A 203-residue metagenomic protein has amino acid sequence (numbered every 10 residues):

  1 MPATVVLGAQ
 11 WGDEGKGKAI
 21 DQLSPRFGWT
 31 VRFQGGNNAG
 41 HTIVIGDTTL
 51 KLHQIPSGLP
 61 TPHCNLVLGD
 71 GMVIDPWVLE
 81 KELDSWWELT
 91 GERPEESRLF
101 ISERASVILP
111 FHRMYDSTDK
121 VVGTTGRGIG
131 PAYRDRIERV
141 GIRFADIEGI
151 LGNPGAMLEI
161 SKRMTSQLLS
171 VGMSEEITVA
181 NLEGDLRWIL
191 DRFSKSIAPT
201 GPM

Functional and structural regions predicted by a protein language model:
M1-M203: Non-transmembrane, aqueous-exposed alpha-helical and coiled segments at domain scale
